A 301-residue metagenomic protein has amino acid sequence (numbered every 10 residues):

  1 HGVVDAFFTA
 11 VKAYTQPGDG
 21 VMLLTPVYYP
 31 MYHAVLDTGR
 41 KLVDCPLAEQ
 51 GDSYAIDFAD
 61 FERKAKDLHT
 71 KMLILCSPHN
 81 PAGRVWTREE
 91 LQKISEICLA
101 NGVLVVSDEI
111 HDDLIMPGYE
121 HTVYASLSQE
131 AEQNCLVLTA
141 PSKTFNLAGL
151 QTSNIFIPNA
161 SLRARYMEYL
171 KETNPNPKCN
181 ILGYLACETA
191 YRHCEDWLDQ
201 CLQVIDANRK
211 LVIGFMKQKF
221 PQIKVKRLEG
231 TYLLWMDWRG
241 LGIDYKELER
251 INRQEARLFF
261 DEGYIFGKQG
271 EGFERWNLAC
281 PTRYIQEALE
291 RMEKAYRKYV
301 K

Functional and structural regions predicted by a protein language model:
H1-K301: PLP-dependent class I/II
